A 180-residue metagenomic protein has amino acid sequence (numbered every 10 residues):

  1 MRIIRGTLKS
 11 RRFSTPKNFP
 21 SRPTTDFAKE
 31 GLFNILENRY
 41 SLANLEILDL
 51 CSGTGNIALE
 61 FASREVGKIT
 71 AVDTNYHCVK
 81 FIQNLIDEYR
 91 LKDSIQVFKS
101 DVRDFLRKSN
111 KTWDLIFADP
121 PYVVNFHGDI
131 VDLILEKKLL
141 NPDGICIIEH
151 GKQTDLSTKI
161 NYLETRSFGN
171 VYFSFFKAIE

Functional and structural regions predicted by a protein language model:
M1-E180: Class I S-adenosyl-L-methionine-dependent methyltransferase catalytic core
